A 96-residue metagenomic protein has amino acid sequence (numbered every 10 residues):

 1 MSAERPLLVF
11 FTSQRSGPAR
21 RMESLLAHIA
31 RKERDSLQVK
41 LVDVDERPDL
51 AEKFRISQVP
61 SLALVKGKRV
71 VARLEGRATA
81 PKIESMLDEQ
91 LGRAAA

Functional and structural regions predicted by a protein language model:
M1-R31: Local sequence-structure signature of Cys/Sec-based thiol-disulfide redox active-site neighborhoods
F11, A27-A30, R34-D49: Thiol-based oxidoreductase modules, predominantly thioredoxin-like and allied folds used for disulfide exchange
T12, E52, L74-R77: Localized chelating/binding microdomains that coordinate divalent metal ions or stabilize phosphate-bearing
S13-S16, I56, K68: Receiver (REC) domain active-site loop signature in two-component systems and cognate sites in sensor histidine kinases
G17, E46, A78: Short alpha-helical
R20-S24, K53, R69: Generic recognition of short, well-ordered alpha-helical segments
F54-A63: Structural micro-motif
A63-A96: Non-catalytic, surface beta->alpha helical segment in thiol-disulfide oxidoreductase systems
